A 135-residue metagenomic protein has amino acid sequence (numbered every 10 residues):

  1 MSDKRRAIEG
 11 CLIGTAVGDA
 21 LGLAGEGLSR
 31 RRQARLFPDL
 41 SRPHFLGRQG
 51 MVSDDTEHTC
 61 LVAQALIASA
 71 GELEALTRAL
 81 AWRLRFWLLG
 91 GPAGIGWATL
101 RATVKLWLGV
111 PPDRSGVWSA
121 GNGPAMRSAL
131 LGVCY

Functional and structural regions predicted by a protein language model:
M1-Y135: Structured, active/binding-site neighborhoods that engage oxygen-rich ligands
